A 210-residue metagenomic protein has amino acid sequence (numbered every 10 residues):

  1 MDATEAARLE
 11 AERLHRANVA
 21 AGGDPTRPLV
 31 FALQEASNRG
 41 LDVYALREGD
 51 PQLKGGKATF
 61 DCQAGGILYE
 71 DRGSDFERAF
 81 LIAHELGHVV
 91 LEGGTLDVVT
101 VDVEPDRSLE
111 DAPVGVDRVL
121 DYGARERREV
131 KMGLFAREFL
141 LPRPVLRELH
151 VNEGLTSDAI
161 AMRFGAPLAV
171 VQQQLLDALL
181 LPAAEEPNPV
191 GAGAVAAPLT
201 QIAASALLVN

Functional and structural regions predicted by a protein language model:
M1-N210: Active-site hotspot residues in diverse enzymes, especially metal/ion-binding acidic/histidine motifs
